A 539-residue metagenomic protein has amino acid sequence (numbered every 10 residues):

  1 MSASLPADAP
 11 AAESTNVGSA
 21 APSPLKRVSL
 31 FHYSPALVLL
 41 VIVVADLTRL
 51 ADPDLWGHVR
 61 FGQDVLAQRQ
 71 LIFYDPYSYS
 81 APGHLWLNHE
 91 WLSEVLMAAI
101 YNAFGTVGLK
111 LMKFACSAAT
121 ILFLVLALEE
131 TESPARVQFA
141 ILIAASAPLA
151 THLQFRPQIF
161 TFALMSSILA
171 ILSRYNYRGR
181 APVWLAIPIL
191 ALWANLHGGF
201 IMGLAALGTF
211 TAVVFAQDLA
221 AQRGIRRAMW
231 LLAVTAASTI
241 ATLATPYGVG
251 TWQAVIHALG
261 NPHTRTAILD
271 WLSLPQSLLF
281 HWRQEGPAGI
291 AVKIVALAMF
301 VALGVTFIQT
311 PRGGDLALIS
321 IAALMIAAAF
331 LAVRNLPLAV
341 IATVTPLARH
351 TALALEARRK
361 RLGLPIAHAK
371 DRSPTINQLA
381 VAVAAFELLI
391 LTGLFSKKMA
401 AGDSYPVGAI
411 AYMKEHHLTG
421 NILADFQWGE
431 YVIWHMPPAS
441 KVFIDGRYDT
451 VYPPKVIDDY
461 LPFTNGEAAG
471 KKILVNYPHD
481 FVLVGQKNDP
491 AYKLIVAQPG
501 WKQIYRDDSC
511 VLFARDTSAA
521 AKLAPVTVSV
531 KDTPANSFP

Functional and structural regions predicted by a protein language model:
A36, L124-A147, A163: Transmembrane-helix signature of polytopic, membrane-embedded enzymes that assemble or transfer cell-envelope glycans
I42, A145-L149, I171, V183-G198 (+2 more regions): Membrane-interface alpha helices of multi-pass inner-membrane proteins
L66, G198-I308: Transmembrane catalytic cores of multi-pass membrane glycosyltransferases and polysaccharide-assembly enzymes
L111-T131: Transmembrane-helix motifs of polytopic, lipid-linked glycan transferases
S166-V183, L303-T306, T310: Membrane-interface transmembrane helices that cradle and orient dolichyl/undecaprenyl
R174-A191, A228-A233, L316-S320: Short hydrophobic alpha-helices at membrane interfaces in multi-pass membrane enzymes
K360-H417, Q427-G429, M436-P438, R447-Y448 (+2 more regions): Membrane-proximal, lumen/periplasm-facing interface regions of secretory-pathway glyco- and lipid-modifying enzymes
K414-P454, D480-G485, F513: Short periplasmic/luminal acceptor-recognition loop of GT-C membrane glycosyltransferases, typified by
